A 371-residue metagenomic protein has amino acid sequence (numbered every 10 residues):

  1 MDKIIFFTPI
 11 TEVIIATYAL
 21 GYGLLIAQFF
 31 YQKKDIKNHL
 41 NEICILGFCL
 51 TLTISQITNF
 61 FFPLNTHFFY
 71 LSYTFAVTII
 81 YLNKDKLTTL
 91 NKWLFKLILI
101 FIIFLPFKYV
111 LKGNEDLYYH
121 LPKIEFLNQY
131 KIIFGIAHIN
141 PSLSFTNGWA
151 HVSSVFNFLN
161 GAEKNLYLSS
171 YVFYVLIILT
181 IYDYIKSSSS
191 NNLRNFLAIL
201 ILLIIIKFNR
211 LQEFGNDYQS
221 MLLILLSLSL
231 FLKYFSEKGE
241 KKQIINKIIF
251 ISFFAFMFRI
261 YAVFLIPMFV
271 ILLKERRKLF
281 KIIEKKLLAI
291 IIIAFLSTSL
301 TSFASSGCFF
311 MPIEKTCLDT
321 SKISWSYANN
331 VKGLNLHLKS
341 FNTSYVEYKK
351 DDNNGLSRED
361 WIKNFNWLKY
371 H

Functional and structural regions predicted by a protein language model:
M1-T88: Membrane-embedded, hydrophobic transmembrane alpha-helices
D2-A16, L159-Y174, N209-F214, N353-H371: Membrane-interface anchor segments at the N-terminal boundary of transmembrane helices in multi-pass membrane enzymes
T11, I79, N91-E115, L203-I205 (+1 more regions): Transmembrane signal-anchor helices characteristic of membrane glycosylation enzymes that use polyprenol
G47-L52, I98, I102, Y174-I185 (+3 more regions): Membrane-embedded helix bundles of polyisoprenyl
Q56-N59, F208, I244-I260, F264-I271 (+1 more regions): Membrane-interface alpha helices of multi-pass inner-membrane proteins
V77-T89, L265-I292: Perimembrane helix-loop-helix junctions
L105-R194, L211-E213: Active-site lumenal/periplasmic loops and adjacent helix-entry segments of GT-C-fold, multi-pass membrane
K108-L111, V152, K285-H371: Membrane-lumen/periplasm interface segments of specific transmembrane helices in polyprenyl phosphate-linked
